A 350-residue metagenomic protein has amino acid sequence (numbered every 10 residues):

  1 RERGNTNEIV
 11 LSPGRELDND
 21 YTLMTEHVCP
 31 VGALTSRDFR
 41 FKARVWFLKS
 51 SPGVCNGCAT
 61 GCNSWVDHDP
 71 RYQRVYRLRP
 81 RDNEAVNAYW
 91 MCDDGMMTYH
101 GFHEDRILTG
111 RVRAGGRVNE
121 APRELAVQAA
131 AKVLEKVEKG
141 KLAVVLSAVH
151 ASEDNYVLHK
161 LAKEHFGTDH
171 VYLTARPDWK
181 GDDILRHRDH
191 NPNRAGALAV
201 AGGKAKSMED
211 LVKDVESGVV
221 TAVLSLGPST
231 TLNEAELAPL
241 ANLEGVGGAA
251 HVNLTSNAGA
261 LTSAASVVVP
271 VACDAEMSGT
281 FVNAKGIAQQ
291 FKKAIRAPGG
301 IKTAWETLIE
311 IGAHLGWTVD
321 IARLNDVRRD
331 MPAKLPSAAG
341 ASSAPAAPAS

Functional and structural regions predicted by a protein language model:
R1-K213, S217-S229, S342-A349: N-terminal export/assembly segments and adjacent metallocofactor-ligating motifs of anaerobic energy-metabolism
D154-N155, L161, H165-G167, V171-G340: Non-catalytic alpha/beta scaffold blocks inside enzyme catalytic domains
